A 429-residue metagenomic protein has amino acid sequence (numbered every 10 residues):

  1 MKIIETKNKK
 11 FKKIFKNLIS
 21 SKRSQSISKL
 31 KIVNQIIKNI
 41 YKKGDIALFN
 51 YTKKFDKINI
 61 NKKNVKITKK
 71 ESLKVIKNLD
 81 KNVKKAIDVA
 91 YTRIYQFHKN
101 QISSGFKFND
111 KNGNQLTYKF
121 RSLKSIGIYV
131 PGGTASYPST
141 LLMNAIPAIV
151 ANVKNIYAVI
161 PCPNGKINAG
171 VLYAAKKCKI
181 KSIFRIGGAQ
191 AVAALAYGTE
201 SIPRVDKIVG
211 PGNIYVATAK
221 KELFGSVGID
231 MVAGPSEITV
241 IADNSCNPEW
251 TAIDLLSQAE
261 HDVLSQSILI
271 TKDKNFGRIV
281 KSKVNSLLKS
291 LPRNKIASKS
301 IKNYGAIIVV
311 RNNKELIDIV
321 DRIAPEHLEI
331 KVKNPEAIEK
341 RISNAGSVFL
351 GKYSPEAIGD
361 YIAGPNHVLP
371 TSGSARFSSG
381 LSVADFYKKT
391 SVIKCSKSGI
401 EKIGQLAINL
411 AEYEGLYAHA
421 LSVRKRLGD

Functional and structural regions predicted by a protein language model:
M1-K124: N-terminal Rossmann-like NAD(P)+-binding subdomain of aldehyde/semialdehyde dehydrogenases
K2-N8, S182-G187, I307-N312: Short acidic-hydrophobic, aromatic-tinged amphipathic segments that line or gate anion-handling sites
F108-Y173: Conserved small-residue-rich beta-alpha loop and adjacent elements that most often cradle the phosphate/pyrophosphate
K154-P163, S267-D273, G351: Short internal beta-strands
K179-W250, D254-S257, H261-Q266: Conserved NAD(P)+-binding/catalytic subdomain of aldehyde/semialdehyde dehydrogenases
M231-N303, I307: A conserved active-site cap/scaffold subdomain adjacent to cofactor or substrate pockets
D321-D429: C-terminal core of ALDH-fold dehydrogenases
